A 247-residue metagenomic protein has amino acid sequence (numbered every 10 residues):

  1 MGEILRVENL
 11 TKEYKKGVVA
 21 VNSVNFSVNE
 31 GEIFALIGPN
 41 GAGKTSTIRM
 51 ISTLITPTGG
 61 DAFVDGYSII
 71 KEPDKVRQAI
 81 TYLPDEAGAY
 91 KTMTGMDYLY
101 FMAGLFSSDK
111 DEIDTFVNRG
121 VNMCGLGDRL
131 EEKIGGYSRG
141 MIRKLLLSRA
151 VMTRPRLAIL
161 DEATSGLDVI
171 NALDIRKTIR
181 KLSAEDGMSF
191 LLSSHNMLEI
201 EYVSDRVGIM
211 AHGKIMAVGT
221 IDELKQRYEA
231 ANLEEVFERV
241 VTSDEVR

Functional and structural regions predicted by a protein language model:
M1-V7, T11-S23, P73: A short, flexible loop at the N-terminus of ABC-type nucleotide-binding domains that lies
Y100, G104, D111-R129: Conserved ABC ATPase "signature" region
R154: Conserved catalytic motifs of ABC-family nucleotide-binding domains
A158-E162: Catalytic Walker B motif of ABC-type/P-loop ATPase nucleotide-binding domains
L173-D186: Helical segment within the ABC ATPase nucleotide-binding domain
V218-G219: ABC ATPase "signature
